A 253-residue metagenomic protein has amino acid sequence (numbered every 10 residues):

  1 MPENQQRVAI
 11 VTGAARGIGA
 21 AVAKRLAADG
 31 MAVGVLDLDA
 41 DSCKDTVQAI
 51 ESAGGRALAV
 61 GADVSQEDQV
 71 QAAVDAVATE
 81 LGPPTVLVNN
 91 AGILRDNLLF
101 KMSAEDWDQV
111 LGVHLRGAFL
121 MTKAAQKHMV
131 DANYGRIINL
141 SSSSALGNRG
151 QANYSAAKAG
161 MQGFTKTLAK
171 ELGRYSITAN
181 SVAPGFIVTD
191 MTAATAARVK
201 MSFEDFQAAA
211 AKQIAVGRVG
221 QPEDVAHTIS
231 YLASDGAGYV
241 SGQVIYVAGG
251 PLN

Functional and structural regions predicted by a protein language model:
A40-D41, G61-A72, A104, E223-D224: The beta1-alpha1 cofactor-binding region of Rossmann-like NAD(H)/NADP(H)-dependent oxidoreductases
L98-L99, D106-L111, F206, A210: Substrate-binding pocket helix/loop in short-chain dehydrogenase/reductase
M102, N148-A156, T167: Active-site loop-to-helix junction immediately N-terminal to the catalytic Tyr of the SDR YXXXK motif in Rossmann-fold
T122, A157, T165: Active-site helix of classical SDR
K127, K170-R174, G238: Alpha-helical segment proximal to the catalytic Tyr-Lys
P184-A194: Short, flexible catalytic-loop segment of classical short-chain dehydrogenase/reductase
K212, R218, I229-S230, S241-N253: Short C-terminal tail/terminal secondary-structure segment of NAD(P)H-dependent dehydrogenase/reductase domains
